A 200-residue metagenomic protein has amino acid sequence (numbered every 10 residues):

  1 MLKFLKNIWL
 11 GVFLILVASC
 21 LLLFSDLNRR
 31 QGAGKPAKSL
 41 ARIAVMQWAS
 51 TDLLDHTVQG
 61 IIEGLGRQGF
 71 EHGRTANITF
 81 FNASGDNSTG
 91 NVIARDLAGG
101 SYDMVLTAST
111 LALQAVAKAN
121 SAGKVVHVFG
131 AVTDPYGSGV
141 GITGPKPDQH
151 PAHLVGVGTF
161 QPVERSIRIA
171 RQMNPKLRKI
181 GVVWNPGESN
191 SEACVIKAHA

Functional and structural regions predicted by a protein language model:
M1-A200: Short hydrophobic alpha-helices and adjacent helix-cap/hinge residues
